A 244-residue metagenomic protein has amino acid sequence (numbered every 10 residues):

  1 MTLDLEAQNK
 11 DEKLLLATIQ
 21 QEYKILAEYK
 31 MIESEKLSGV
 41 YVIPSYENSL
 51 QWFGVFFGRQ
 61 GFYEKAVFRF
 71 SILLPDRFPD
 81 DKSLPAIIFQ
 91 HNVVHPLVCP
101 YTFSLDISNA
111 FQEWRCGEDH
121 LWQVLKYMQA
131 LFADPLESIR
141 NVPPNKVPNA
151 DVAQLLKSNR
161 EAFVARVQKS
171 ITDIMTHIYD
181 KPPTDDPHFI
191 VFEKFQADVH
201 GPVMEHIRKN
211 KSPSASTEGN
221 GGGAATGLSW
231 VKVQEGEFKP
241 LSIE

Functional and structural regions predicted by a protein language model:
M1-T102, C116-D119, Q123: Strand-helix-loop interaction patch of compact alpha/beta domains
T2-N9, D134-E244: Charge-rich (especially acidic), low-complexity segments
P44-S45, I107, G223: Intrinsically disordered, low-complexity regions enriched in Ser/Pro/Gly/Gln/His and often acidic
I88-V152: Glycine-centered motif in EGF-like
